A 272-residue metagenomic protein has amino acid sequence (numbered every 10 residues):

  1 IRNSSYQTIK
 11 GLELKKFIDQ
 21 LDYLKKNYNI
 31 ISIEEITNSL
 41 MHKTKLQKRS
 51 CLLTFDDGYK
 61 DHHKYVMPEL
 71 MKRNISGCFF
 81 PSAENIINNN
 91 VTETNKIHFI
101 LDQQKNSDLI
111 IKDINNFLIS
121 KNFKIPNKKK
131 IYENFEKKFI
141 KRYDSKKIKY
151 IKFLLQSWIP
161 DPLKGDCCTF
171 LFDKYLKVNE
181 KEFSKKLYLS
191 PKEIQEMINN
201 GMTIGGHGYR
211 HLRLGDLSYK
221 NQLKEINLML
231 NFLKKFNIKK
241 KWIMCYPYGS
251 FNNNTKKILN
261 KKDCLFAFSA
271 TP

Functional and structural regions predicted by a protein language model:
I1-I243, Y248-P272: Catalytic alpha-helical scaffold of carbohydrate-active enzymes acting on polysaccharides/glycoconjugates
